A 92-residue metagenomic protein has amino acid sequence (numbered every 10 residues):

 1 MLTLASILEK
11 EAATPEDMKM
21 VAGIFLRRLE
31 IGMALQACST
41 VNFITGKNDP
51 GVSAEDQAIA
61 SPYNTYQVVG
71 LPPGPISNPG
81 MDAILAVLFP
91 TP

Functional and structural regions predicted by a protein language model:
M1-P92: Bacterial extracytoplasmic/cell-wall-associated proteins, especially those involved in peptidoglycan
